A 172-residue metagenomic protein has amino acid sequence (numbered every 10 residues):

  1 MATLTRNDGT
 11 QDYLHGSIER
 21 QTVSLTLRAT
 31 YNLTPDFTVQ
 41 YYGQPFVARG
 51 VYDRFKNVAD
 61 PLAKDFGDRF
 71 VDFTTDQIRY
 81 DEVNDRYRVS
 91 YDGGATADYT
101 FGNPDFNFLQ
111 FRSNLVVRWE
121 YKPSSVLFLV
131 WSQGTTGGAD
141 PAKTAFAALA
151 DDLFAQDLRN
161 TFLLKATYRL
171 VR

Functional and structural regions predicted by a protein language model:
M1-T30: Outer-membrane beta-barrel translocator/channel fold
T10-H15, T100-N103, L149-L153: Extracellular loop and loop/strand-boundary signature of outer-membrane beta-barrel proteins
H15-T22, N103-L109, Q156-L158: Short sequence motifs at beta-strands and strand-loop junctions characteristic of Gram-negative outer-membrane
R28, Y42-Q44, V130-S132, T167: Transmembrane beta-strands of outer-membrane beta-barrel proteins
P45-R49, Q133-G137, L170-R172: Transmembrane beta-strands of outer-membrane beta-barrel pores
V51-P61, D65-V71, A139-K143: Outer-membrane beta-barrel and related beta-rich outer-membrane complex signature in Gram-negative bacteria
F70-Y80, R86, N114-E120, S124-F128 (+1 more regions): Outer-membrane beta-barrel "beta-signal"
